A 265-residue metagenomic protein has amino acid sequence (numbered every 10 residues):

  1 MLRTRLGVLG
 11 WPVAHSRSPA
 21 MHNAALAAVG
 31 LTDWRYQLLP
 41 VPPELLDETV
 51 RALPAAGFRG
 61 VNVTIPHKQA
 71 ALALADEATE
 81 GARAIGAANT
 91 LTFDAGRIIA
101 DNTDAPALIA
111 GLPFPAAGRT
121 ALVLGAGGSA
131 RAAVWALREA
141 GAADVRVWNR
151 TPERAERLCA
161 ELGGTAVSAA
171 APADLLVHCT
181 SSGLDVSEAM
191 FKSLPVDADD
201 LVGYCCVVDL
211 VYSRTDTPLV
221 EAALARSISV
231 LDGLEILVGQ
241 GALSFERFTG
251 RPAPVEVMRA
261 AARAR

Functional and structural regions predicted by a protein language model:
L2-F114, R214: Phosphate/diphosphate ligand-binding glycine-rich loop within oxidoreductases
G10, N102, L112-P113, G118-R138 (+2 more regions): Glycine-rich adenosine-cofactor-binding loop
Q37, V145-R146, L231: Conserved beta-strand positions in the Rossmann-like core of class I SAM-dependent methyltransferases
G118, L210-R265: Adenosine-phosphate binding glycine-rich loop
E139-D144, A225-S229: Conserved S-adenosyl-L-methionine
A140-L162: NAD(P)-binding Rossmann-fold cofactor-contacting core
E161-L231: Rossmann-like adenosine-cofactor binding region
